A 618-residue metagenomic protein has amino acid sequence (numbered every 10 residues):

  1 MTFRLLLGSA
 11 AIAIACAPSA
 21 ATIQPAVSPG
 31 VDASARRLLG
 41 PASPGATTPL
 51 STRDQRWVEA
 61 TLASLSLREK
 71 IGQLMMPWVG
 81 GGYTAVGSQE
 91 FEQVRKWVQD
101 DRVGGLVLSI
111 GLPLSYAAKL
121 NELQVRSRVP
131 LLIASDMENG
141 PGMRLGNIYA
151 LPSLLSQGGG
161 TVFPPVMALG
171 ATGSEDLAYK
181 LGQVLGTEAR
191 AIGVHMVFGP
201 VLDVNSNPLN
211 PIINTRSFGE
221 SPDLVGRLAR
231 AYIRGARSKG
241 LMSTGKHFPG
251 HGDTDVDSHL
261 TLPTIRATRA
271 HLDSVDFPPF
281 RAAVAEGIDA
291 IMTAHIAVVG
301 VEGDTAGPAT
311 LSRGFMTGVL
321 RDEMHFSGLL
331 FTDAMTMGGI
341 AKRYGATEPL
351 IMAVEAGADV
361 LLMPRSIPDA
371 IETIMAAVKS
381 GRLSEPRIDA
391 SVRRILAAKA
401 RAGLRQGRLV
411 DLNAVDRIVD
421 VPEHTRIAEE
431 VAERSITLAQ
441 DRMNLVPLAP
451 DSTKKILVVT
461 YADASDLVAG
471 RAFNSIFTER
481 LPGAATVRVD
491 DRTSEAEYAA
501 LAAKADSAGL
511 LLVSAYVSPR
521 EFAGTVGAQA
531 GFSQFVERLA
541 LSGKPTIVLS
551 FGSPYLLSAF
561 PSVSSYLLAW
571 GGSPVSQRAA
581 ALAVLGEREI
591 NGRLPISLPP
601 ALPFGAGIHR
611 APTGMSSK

Functional and structural regions predicted by a protein language model:
R4-A15: Bacterial N-terminal signal peptides
C16-K96, R313, D322, R343-K618: Preference for extracellular/luminal or secreted protein segments
W57, S66, L106, Y116-L131 (+5 more regions): Second-shell residues forming the walls of enzyme active-site clefts
P77-Q89, P164-A178, T261-V275, T336-Y344: Active-site mouth loops of central-metabolism enzymes
W78, V94-S115, F198, P208 (+3 more regions): Short acidic, glycine-rich surface-loop motifs adjacent to enzyme active sites
G80-T84, G111-L114, E138-G142, L202-S206 (+8 more regions): Solvent-exposed loop/turn segments at secondary-structure junctions within structured extracellular/periplasmic domains
W97-V98, L123, A189, A236 (+4 more regions): Generic structural signal for hydrophobic
G173-V194, D276: Alpha-helical scaffold segments that flank or form the walls of functional sites
